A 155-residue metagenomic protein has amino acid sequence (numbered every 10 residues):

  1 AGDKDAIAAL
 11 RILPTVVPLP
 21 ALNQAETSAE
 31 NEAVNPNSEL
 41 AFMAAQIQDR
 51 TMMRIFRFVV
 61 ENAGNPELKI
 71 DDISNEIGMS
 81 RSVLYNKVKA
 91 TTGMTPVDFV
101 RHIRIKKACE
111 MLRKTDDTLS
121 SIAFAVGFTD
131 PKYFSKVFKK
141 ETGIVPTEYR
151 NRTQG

Functional and structural regions predicted by a protein language model:
A1-I12: N-terminal regulatory/sensing modules of transcriptional regulators
G2, V16-N23, T27-S38, F42 (+1 more regions): …primarily DNA-binding HTH/wHTH and HhH modules…
V34-A44, N86, T91-G93: Short, Lys/Arg-enriched N-terminal segment that forms or immediately precedes the first helix of a structured domain
F42-M53, M94-I103: Short, Lys/Arg-enriched anionic-surface-contact patches
M43-Q48, V59-E61, V83, K136-V137 (+1 more regions): Recognition helices and adjacent regulatory flanks at domain boundaries
I47, R54-L68, V88, T92 (+3 more regions): Basic, amphipathic alpha-helical hairpins
D71-M79, L84, V88, I122-T129 (+2 more regions): Append "Primarily bacterial transcriptional regulators
A90-T129, N151-G155: Terminal helix-turn-helix DNA-binding modules in bacterial transcription factors
